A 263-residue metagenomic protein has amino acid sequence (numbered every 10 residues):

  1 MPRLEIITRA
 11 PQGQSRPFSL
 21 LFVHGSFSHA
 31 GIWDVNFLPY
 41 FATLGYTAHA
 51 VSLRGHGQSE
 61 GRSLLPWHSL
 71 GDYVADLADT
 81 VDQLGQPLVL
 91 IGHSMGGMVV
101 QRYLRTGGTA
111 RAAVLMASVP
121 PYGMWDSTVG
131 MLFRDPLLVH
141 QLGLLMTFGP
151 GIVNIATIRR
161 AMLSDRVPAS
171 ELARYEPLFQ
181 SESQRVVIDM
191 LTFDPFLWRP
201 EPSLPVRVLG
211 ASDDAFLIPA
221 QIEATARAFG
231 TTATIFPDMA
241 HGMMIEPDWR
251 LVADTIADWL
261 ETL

Functional and structural regions predicted by a protein language model:
G25-H29, S94, S212: Active-site glycine-rich loops that stabilize anionic/oxyanionic intermediates across multiple enzyme folds
S26-L38: The serine-hydrolase catalytic nucleophile loop
Y40-R62: Conserved alpha/beta-hydrolase
D72-L88: Conserved acidic catalytic loop of the alpha/beta-hydrolase fold
T109-A110, V114-L144, V186-M190: Flexible "cap/lid" loop of the alpha/beta hydrolase fold
P202, V208-G210: Short beta-strand/loop motif that positions the catalytic acidic residue of the alpha/beta-hydrolase fold
A215-A224: Conserved alpha/beta-hydrolase "acid-adjacent" motif
T232-L263: Catalytic active-site module of serine/aspartate enzymes centered on a nucleophile-bearing elbow/loop
